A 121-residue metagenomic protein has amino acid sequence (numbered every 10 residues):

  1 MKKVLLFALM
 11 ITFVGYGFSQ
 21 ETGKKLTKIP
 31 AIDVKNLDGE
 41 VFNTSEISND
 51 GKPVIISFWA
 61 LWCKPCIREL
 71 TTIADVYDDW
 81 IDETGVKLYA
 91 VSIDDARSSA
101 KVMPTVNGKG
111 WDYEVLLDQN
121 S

Functional and structural regions predicted by a protein language model:
M1-K35: N-terminal targeting signals for export/organelle localization
P30-D33, W59, Y89: Conserved Rossmann-like nucleotide-binding pocket used by diverse enzymes that bind dinucleotide cofactors
D33-V54: A short beta-strand-turn-helix
N49-V54, E83-K87, W111-Y113: Loop/turn elements at helix/coil->beta-strand transitions in domains of secreted/extracellular proteins
G51-V54, W59-W62, D95: Short pre-active-site segment immediately N-terminal to redox-active cysteine/selenocysteine motifs in thiol-based
P65: Short, cysteine/histidine-rich loop/knuckle motifs that typically chelate Zn2+
R68-K109, N120-S121: Structural microenvironment flanking redox-active thiols in thiol-disulfide oxidoreductases
E114-Q119: Short acidic-hydrophobic, aromatic-tinged amphipathic segments that line or gate anion-handling sites
